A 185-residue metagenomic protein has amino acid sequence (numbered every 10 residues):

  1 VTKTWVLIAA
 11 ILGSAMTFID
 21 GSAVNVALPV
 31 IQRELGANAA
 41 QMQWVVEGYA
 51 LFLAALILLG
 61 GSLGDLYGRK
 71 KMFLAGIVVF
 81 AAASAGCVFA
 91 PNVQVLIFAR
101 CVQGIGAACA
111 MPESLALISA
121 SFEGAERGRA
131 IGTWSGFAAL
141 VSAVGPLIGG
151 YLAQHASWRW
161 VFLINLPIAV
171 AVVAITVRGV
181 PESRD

Functional and structural regions predicted by a protein language model:
V1-G179: Transmembrane-helix bundle of Major Facilitator Superfamily
P181-D185: Flexible cytoplasmic inter-helical loops of multi-pass small-molecule transporters
